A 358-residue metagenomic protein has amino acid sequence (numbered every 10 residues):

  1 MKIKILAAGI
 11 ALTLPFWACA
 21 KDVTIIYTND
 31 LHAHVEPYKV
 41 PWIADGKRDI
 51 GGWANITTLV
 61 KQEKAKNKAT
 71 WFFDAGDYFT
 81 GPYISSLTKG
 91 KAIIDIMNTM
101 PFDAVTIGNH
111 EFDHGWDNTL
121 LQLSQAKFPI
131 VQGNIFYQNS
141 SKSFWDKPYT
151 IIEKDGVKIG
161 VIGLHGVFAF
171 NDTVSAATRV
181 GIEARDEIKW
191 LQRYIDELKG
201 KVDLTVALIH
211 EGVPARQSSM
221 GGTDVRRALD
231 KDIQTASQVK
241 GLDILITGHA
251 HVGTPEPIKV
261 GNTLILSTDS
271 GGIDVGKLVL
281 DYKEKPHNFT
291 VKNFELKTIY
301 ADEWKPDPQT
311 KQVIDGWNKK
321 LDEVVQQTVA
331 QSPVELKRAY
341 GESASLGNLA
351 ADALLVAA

Functional and structural regions predicted by a protein language model:
M1-C19: Gram-negative bacterial Sec-dependent N-terminal signal peptides
I5-G9, N293, V329, P333 (+1 more regions): Short linear sequence motifs
L14, L355-A358: Short, intrinsically disordered, charge-balanced linker/junction segments flanking boundaries in proteins
C19-K305, Q309-Q312, G341-A353: Acidic, metal/ion-coordinating pockets
Q312-Q327: Acidic, glycine-rich low-complexity/disordered segments
V324-S345: Glycine-rich phosphate/diphosphate-binding loops and the adjacent beta-loop-alpha structural elements that coordinate
